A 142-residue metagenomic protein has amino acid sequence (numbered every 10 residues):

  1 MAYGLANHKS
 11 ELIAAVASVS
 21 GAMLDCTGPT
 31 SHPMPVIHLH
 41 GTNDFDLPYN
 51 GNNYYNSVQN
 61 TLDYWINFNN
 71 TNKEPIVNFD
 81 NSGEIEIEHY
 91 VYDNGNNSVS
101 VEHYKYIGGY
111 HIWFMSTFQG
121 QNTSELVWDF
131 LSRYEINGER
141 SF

Functional and structural regions predicted by a protein language model:
M1-M34, F45: Primarily recognizes the serine-hydrolase "nucleophile elbow" in alpha/beta-hydrolase and SGNH/GDSL folds
A2, A6-N7, G21, L39-N50 (+2 more regions): Cell-envelope and extracellular/periplasmic
A2-A6, S10-I13, Q59-L62, S124 (+1 more regions): Extracytoplasmic/secreted envelope proteins and their assembly/folding machinery, especially bacterial periplasmic
T30, N50-N52: Short amphipathic alpha-helical segments
P35-L39, Y55, L62, I66-F142: C-terminal catalytic histidine-bearing segment of alpha/beta-hydrolase fold enzymes
